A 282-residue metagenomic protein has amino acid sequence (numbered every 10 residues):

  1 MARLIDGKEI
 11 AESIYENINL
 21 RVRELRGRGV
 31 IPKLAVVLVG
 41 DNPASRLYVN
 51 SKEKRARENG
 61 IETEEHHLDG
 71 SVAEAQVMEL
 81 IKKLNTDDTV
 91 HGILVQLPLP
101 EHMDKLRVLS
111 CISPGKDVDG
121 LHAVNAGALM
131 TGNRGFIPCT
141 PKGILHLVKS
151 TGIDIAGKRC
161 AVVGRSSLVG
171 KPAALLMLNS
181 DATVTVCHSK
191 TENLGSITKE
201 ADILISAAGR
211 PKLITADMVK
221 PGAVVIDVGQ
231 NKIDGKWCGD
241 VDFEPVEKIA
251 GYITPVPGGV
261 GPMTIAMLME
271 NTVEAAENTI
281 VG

Functional and structural regions predicted by a protein language model:
M1-V30: Positively charged, low-complexity intrinsically disordered leader regions
P32-G40: Short beta-strand segments enriched in small/hydrophobic residues
V39-E53, G135-V224, I233-E247: Glycine-rich phosphate/diphosphate-binding loop of Rossmann-like nucleotide-binding domains
A56-G70, V184-V186: Short beta-strand elements in bilobed, periplasmic/extracellular small-molecule ligand-binding domains
Q76-D88: Short, well-structured alpha-helical segments in soluble
L94-I155: Anion-binding alpha/beta catalytic cores of soluble intermediary-metabolism enzymes, centered on
V95-H102, G209-K212, Q230-N231, G259: Short glycine-rich anion-binding loops that position phosphate/pyrophosphate groups of nucleotides and phosphorylated
K105-H122, A126, G229-I280: Rossmann-fold NAD(P)-binding glycine/threonine-rich loop
